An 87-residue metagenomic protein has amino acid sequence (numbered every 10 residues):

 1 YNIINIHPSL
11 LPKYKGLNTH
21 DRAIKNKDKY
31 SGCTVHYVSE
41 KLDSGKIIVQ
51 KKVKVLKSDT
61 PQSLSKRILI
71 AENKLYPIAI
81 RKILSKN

Functional and structural regions predicted by a protein language model:
Y1-N87: Donor/substrate-binding cores of folate-linked one-carbon enzymes
